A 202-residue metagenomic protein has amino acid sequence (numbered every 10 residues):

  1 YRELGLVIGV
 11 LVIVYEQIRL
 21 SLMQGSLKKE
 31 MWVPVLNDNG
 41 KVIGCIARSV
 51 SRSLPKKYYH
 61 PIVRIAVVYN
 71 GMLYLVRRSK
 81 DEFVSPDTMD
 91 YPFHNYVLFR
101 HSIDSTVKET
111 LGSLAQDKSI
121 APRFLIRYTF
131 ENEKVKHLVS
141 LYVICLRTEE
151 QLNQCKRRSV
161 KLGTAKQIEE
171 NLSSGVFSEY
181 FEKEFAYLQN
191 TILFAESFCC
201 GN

Functional and structural regions predicted by a protein language model:
Y1-E16, D87-M89, F99, I126-Y128 (+1 more regions): Nudix hydrolase/Nudix homology domain
L20-R64: Acidic, metal-coordinating catalytic segment for phosphate/diphosphate chemistry, firing primarily on the Nudix
L27-K28, Y58-H60, V68, K134-H137 (+1 more regions): A generic fold-level signal
N37, Y69, N132: Acidic surface patches and DE-rich sequence motifs
G40, T106-A115: Short, small-hydrophobic-rich alpha-helical interface motif
R48-R64, V68-E109: Conserved Nudix-box catalytic region and its N-terminal flanking loop in Nudix hydrolases and closely related
D117-I126: A short coil-to-beta-strand element that immediately follows conserved catalytic motifs
